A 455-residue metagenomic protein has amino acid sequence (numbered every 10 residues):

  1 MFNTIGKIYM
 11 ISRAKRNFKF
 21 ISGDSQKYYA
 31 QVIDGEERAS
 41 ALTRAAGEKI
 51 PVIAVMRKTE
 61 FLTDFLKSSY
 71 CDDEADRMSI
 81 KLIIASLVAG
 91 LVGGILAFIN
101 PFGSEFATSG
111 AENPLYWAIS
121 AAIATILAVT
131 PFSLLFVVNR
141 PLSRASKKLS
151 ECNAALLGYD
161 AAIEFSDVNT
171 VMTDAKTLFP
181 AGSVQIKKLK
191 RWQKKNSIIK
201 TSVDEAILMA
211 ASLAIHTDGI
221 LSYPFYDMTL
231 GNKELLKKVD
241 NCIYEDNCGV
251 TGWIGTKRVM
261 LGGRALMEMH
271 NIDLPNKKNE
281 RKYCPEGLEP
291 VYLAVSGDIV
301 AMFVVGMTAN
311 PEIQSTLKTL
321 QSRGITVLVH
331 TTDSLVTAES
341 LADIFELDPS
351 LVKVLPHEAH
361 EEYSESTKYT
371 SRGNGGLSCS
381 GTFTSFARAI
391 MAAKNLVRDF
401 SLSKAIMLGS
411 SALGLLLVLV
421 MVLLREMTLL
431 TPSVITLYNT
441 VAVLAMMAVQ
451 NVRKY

Functional and structural regions predicted by a protein language model:
M1, I8-S12, R16-M56, D160-M209 (+1 more regions): Conserved cytosolic catalytic loops of P-type ATPases
M1-S25, Y29-Q31, M56-A175, L377-Y455: Hydrophobic alpha-helical transmembrane segments
I11, A75, S146, T177 (+4 more regions): Residue-level signal for inorganic ion chemistry
K27, Q31-R38, L42-E48, M56-S69 (+2 more regions): Conserved ATP-binding TGD loop and adjacent catalytic N/P-domain core of P-type ATPases
F65-S79, K190-N247, E268-H270, K277-N279: ATP-binding catalytic core of ATPases
I83, L221, T229-S340: Signature of the cytosolic headpiece of P-type E1-E2 ATPases
V137-S146, Q185-K187, P224, M228: Re-entrant/interfacial helical elements at transmembrane boundaries that shape and gate the permeation pathway
K147-K148, N153-F165, D174-G182, Q321 (+3 more regions): ATP/nucleotide-binding catalytic cores
